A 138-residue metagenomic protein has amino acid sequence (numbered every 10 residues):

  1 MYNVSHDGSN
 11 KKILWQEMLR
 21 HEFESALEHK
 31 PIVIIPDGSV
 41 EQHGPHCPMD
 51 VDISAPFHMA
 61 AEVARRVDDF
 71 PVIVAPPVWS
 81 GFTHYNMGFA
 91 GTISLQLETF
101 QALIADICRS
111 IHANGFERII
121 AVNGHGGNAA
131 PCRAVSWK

Functional and structural regions predicted by a protein language model:
M1-G44: Active-site and ligand/interface coordination hotspots across diverse enzymes and nucleic-acid-associated assemblies
K12-M18, S80-K138: Active-site histidine-anchored catalytic micro-motif
P31-V33, P71-I73, I120: Structural motif
I35-H43, P76-V78, F82-Y85: Short, conserved active-site loops that position catalytic residues or coordinate cofactors/metal ions across diverse
D52-A64: Short catalytic helix/loop segments, enriched in acidic residues and glycine and frequently bearing histidine
R65-P71: Short helix-capping segments at alpha-helix termini
